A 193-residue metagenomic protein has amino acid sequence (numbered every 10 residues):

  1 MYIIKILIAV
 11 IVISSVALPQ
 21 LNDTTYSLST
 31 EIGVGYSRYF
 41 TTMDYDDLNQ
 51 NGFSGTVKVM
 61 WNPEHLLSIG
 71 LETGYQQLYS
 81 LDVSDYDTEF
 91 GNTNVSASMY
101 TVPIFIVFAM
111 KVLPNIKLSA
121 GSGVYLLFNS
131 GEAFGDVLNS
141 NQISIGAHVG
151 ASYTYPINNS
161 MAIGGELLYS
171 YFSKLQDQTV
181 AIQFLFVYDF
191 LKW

Functional and structural regions predicted by a protein language model:
M1-I6, Q20: Positively charged n-region of N-terminal signal peptides that target proteins for export
I4-S14: Sec-dependent N-terminal signal peptides
P19-Q76, T179-Q183, V187-W193: Short glycine/proline- and aromatic-enriched beta-strand/turn motifs that initiate or cap beta-hairpins
Y26-I32, I69-T73, V102, I116-S122 (+3 more regions): Transmembrane beta-strands of outer-membrane beta-barrel proteins
V34-F40, Y75-Y79, V124-S130, Y155 (+2 more regions): Transmembrane beta-strands of outer-membrane beta-barrel pores
R38-L48, G74-T101, L126-I143, I182: Flexible, solvent-exposed loop segments that connect beta-strands
N51-V57, Y100-I106, V124, I145-A151 (+1 more regions): Hydrophobic, lipid-facing positions within transmembrane beta-strands of outer-membrane proteins
H65-I69, N115-L118, Y155-I163, K192-W193: Repeated loop/turn-to-beta-strand initiation elements of outer-membrane beta-barrel proteins
